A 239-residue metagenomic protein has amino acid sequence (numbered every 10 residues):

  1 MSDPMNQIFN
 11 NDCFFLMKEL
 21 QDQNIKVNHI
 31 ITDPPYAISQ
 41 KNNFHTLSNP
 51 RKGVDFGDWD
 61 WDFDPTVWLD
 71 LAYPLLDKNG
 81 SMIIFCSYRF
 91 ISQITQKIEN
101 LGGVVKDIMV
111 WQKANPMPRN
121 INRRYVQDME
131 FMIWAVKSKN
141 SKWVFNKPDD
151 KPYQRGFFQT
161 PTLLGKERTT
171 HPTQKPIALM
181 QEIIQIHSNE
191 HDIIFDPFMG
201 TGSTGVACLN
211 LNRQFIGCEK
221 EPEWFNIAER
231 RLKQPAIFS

Functional and structural regions predicted by a protein language model:
M1-N226: Core catalytic lobe of class I
S2-D3, E229-S239: Short, conserved SAM-binding/catalytic segment of Class I S-adenosyl-L-methionine-dependent methyltransferases
